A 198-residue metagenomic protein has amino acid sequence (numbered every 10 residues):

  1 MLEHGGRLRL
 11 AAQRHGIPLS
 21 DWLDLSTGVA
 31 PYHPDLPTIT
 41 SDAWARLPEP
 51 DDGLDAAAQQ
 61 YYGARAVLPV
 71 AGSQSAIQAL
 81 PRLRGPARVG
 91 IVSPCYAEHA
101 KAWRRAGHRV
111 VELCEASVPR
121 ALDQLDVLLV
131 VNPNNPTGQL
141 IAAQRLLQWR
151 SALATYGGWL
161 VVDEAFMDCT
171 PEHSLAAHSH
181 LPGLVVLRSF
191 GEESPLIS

Functional and structural regions predicted by a protein language model:
M1-A57: N-terminal "arm"/small-domain region of PLP-dependent enzymes with the aminotransferase-like
L23-L25, G90, V111, V161 (+1 more regions): Hydrophobic/aromatic beta-strand patches that form the interior of the parallel beta-sheet core in alpha/beta enzyme
G28-P34, N132-T137, M167, E192: Short glycine-rich anion-binding loops that position phosphate/pyrophosphate groups of nucleotides and phosphorylated
H33-D35, I77-Q78, H99-A100, T137-Q139 (+2 more regions): Glycine/Thr-rich phosphate-binding loops of Rossmann-like dinucleotide-binding domains
D51-V89, C95-Y96, A100-K101, A106 (+1 more regions): Phosphate-binding glycine-rich loop
A57, R104, A116-Q124, Q139-L196: Active-site pre-lysine segment of PLP-dependent enzymes
R82-L140: PLP-dependent aminotransferase-like
